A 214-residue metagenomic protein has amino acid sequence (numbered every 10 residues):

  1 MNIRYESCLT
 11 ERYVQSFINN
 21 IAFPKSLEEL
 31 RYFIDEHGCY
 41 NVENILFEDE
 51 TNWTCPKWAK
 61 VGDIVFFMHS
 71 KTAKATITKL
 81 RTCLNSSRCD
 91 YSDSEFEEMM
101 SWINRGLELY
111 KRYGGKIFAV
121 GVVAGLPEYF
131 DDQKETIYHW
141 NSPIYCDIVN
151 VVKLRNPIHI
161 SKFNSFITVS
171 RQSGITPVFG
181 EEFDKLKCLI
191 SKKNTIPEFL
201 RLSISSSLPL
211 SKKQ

Functional and structural regions predicted by a protein language model:
M1-V61, F66-S101, S165-F166, V178 (+1 more regions): Compositionally biased, charged N-terminal/linker segments
C83, R88-C188: Aromatic- and Lys/Arg-enriched surface recognition patch
